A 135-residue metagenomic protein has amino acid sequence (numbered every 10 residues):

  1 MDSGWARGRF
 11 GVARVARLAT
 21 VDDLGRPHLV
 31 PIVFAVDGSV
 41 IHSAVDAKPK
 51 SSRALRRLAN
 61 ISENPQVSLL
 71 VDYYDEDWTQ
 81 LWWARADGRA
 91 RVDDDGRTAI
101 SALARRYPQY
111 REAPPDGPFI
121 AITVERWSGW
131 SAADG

Functional and structural regions predicted by a protein language model:
M1, S52, Y73-G135: Charged, gly/pro-rich active-site loop segments
M1-R17: Short, basic/aromatic recognition patches
G11-A13, R26-P27, W83, A113-P115: Short solvent-exposed loop/turn micro-motifs enriched in small/polar/acidic residues
A13-K50, L69-V71: Short beta-strand segments
L55: Structured soluble/peripheral alpha/beta segments that form catalytic or ligand/cofactor-binding pockets
N64-V67: Short coil-to-beta transition motif at edge beta-strands of beta-rich domains
